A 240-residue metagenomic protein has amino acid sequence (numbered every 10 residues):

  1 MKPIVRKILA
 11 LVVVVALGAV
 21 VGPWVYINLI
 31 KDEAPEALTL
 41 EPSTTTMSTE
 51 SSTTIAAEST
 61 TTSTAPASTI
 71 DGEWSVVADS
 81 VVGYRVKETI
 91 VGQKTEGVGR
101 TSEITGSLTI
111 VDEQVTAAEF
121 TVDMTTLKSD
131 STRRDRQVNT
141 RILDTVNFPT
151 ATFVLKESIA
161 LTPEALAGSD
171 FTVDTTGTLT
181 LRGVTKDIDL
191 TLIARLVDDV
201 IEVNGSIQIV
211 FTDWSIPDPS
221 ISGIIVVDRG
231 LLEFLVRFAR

Functional and structural regions predicted by a protein language model:
K2-R240: Low-complexity, acidic/polar, glycine-enriched regions of mature
